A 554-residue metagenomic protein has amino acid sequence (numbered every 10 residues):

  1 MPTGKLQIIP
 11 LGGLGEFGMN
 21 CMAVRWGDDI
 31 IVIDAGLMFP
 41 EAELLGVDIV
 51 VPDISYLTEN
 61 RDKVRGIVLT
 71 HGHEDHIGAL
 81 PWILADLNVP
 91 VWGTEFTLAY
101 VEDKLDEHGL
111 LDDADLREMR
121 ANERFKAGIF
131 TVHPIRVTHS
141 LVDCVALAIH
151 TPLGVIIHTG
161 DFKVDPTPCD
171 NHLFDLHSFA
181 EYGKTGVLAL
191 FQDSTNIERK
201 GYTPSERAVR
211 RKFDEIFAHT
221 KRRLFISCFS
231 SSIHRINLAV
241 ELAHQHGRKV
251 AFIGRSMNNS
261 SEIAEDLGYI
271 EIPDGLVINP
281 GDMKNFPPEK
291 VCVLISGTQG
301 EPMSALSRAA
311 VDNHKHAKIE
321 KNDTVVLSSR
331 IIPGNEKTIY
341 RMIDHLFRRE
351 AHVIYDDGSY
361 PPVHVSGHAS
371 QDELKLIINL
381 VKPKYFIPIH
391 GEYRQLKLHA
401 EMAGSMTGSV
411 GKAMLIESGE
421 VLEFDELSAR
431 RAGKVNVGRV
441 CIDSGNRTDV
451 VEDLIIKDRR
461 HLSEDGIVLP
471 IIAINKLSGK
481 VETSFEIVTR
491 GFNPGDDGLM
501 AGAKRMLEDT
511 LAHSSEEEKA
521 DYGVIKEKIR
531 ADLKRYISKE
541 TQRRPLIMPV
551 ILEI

Functional and structural regions predicted by a protein language model:
M1-V68, H73-N285, S304-K318, K337-R341: His/Asp/Glu-rich metal-coordinating catalytic cores of metallo-dependent phosphodiesterases/hydrolases acting on
L14, M38-A42, G46, K63-V64 (+4 more regions): A glycine- and charged-residue-rich anion-binding loop/surface
P90, I387, M548: Short glycine-rich phosphate-binding loop at a beta-alpha junction
L105, A403, I537: Conserved hydrophobic residues forming the short capping helix/wall of the S-adenosyl-L-methionine
L110-D115, E516, S538-K539: Active-site phosphate-binding and catalytic loops of NTP-dependent enzymes
R136, T151, I295-G297, I472-I474 (+1 more regions): Flexible glycine-/small-residue-rich
E198-P333, T338-V363, A369-L499, E508-K519 (+2 more regions): Hard-cation-handling environments
E518-I554: C-terminal tails and terminal domains of large nucleic-acid-associated and other macromolecular-machine proteins
